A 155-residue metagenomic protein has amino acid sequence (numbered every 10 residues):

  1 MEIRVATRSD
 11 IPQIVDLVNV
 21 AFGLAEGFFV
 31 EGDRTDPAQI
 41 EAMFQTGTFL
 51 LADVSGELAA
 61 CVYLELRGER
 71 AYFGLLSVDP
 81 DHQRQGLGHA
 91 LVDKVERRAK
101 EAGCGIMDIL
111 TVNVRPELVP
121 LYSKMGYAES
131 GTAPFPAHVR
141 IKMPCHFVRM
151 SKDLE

Functional and structural regions predicted by a protein language model:
M1-I3: Extreme N-terminal starter segment of soluble prokaryotic enzymes
V5-I11, V15-D81, V92-K94, R98 (+2 more regions): Acetyl-CoA-dependent GNAT
A21-L24, G74, G88, Y122-K124 (+1 more regions): Hydrophobic alpha-helical segments
E31, T35, G86, A90 (+3 more regions): Residues at secondary-structure transition points
E41, F49, G105-D108, V112-V119 (+2 more regions): C-terminal "cap" of GNAT-fold acetyltransferases
E57, D79-D93, K100-A102, N113-P120 (+1 more regions): Conserved glycine-rich acetyl-CoA-binding loop
